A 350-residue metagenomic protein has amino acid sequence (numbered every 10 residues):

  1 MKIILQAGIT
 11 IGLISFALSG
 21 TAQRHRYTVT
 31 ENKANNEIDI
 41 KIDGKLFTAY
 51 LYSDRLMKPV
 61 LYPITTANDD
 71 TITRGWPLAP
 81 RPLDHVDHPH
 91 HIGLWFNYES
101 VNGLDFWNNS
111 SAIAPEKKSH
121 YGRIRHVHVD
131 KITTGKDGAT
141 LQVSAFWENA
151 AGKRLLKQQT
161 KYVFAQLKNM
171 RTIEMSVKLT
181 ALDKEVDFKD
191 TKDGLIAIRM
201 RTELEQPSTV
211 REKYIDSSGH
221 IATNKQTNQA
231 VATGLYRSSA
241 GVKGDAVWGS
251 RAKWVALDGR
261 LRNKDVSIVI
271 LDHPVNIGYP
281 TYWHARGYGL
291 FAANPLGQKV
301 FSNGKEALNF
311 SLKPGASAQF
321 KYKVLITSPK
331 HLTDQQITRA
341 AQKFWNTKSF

Functional and structural regions predicted by a protein language model:
M1-R24: Bacterial Sec-dependent N-terminal signal peptides
Q23-P89, L167, T191, H331 (+1 more regions): Beta-strand-rich N-terminal accessory domains
Y50-L56, V60-T65, L167-S217, Q226: Acidic (Asp/Glu-rich), glycine- and aromatic
R55-A112, Y214-R251: Extracellular/lumen-exposed scaffold segments
I92-N169: Extended, loop-rich substrate-binding clefts of extracytoplasmic carbohydrate-active enzymes
A145-N149, Y162-Q166, L179-D183, M200-L204 (+1 more regions): Beta-strand elements of well-folded, non-transmembrane domains
K192-G278: Active-site/ligand-binding surface loops and adjacent short beta/alpha elements that line catalytic pockets across
I268-F350: Beta-strand-rich recognition/accessory modules
